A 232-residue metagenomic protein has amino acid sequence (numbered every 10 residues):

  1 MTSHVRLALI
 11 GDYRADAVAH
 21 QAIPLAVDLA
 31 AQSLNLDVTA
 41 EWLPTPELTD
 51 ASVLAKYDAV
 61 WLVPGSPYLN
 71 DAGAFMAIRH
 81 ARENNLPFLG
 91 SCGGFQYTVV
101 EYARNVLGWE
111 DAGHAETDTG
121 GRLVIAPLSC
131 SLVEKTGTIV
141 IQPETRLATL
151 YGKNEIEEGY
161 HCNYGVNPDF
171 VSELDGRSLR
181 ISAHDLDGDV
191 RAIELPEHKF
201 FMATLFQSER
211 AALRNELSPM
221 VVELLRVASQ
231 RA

Functional and structural regions predicted by a protein language model:
M1-E155, H161-E197, L205-A232: N-terminal beta1-alpha1 cap of cysteine-dependent amidohydrolase-like domains
